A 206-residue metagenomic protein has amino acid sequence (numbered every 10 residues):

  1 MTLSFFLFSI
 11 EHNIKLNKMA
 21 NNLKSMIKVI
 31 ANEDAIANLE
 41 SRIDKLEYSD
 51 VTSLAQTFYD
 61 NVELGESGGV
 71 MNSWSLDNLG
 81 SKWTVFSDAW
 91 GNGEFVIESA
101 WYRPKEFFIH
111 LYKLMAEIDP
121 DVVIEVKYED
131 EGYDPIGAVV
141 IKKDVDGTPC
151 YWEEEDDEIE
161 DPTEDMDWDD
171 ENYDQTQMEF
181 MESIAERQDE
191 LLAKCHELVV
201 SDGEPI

Functional and structural regions predicted by a protein language model:
M1-K18: Short, Lys/Arg-enriched N-terminal segments with co-localized hydrophobic residues within the first ~10-30 amino acids
M19-L114, I118-I206: Long, contiguous binding/interaction regions
